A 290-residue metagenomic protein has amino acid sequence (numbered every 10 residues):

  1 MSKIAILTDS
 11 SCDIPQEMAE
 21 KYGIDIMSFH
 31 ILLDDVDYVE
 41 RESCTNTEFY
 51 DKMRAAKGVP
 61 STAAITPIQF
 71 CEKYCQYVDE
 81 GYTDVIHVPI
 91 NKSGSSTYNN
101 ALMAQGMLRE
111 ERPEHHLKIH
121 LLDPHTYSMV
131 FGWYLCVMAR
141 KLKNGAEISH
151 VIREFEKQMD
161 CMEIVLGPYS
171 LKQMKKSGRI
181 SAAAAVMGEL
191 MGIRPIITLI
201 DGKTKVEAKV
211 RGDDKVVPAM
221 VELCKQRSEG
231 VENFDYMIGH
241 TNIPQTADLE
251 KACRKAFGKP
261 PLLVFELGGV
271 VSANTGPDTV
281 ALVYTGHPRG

Functional and structural regions predicted by a protein language model:
K3, S11-D25, H30, V36 (+4 more regions): Mixed-charge interfacial surface used for oligomerization/domain docking and macromolecular partner engagement
A5-C71: N-terminal glycine-rich anion-binding loop in soluble enzyme alpha/beta folds
A5-L7, V85-H87, L267: Short glycine-aspartate micro-motif
E20, D79, P113: Anion (oxyanion) recognition and catalysis
A55, T83-H87, E111-L122, V264: Glycine/charged-rich beta-loop-alpha catalytic/anionic-binding loops adjacent to active sites
G58-I65, P89-S96, H125-T126: Short coil/turn segments at secondary-structure boundaries
Q69-A101, Q105-L108: N-terminal glycine-rich phosphate/adenylate-binding segment common to multiple enzyme folds
